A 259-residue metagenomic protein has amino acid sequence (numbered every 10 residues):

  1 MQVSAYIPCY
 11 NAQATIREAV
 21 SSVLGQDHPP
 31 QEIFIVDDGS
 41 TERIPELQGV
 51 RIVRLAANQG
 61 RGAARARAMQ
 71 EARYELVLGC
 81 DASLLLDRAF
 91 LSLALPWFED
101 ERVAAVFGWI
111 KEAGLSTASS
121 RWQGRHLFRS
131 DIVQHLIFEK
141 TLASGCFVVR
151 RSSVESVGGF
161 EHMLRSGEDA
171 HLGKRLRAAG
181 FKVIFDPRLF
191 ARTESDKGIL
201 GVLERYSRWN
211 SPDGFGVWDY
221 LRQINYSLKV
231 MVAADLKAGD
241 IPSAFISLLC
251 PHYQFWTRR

Functional and structural regions predicted by a protein language model:
S21-P30: Short, acidic, metal-binding catalytic loop of nucleotide-sugar glycosyltransferases
Q31-G39, V53-L55: Short beta-strand/loop segment that forms part of the nucleotide-sugar
L55-A72: Glycine-rich, basic loop-to-helix element that forms the pyrophosphate-binding segment of sugar-nucleotide handling
V77: Short aromatic/hydrophobic "clamp" motif used to bind/position activated sugar donors
A89-S119: Conserved donor NDP-sugar-binding/catalytic core segment of glycosyltransferases
E112, D131-V149, R165, H171: A recurrent flexible, glycine/aromatic-enriched loop bordering the glycosyltransferase active site that acts as
F147, S153-G158, M163-F190: A short, conserved alpha-helix in the catalytic core of glycosyltransferases
E204-R259: Non-catalytic, C-terminal membrane-associated alpha-helical segments of glycosyltransferases
